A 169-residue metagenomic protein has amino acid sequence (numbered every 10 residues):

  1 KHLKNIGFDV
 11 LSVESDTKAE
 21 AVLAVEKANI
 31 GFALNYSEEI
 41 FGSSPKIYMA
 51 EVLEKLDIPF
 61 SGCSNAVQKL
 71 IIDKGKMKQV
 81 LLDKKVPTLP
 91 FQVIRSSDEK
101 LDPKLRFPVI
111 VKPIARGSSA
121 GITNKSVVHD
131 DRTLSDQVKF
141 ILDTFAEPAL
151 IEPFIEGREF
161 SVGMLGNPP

Functional and structural regions predicted by a protein language model:
K1, L89, G166-P169: Short, intrinsically disordered, charge-balanced linker/junction segments flanking boundaries in proteins
K1-S61, A66, L70-I72, K76 (+1 more regions): ATP-binding N-terminal substructure of ATP-dependent carboxylate-amine bond-forming enzymes
A33, S61, L89, I110 (+1 more regions): Structural detector of well-ordered beta-strand residues that form the stable sheet scaffold of enzyme domains
V80-L82, I94, K125-D130, M164-N167: Short beta-strand-to-turn element immediately C-terminal to the catalytic PLP-Schiff-base lysine in fold type I
D83-G117: Rossmann-like NAD(P)H-binding beta-loop-alpha module
V109-Q137, E159: Glycine-rich phosphate-binding loop of ATP-grasp-fold ATP-dependent ligases
D131-P169: Phosphate-binding site of ATP-dependent enzymes
